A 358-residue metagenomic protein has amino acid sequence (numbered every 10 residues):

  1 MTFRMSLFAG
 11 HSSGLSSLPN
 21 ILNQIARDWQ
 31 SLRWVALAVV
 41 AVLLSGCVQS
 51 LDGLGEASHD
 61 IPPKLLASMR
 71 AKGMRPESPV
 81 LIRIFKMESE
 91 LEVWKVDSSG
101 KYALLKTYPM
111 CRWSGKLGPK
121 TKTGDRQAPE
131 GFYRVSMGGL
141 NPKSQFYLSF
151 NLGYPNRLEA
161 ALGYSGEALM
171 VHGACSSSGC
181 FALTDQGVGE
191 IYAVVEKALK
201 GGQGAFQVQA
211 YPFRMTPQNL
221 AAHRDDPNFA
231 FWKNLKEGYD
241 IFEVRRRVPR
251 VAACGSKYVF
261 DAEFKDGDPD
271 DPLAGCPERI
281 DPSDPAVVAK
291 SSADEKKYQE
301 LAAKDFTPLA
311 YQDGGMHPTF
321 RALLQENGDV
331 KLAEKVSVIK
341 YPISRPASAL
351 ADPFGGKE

Functional and structural regions predicted by a protein language model:
F8-G14, L18-A36: Bacterial N-terminal signal peptides that target proteins for export
L43-G46: C-terminal motif of bacterial Sec signal peptides marking the signal peptidase cleavage site
V48-S50: Bacterial signal peptide processing site
D52-P62: Short, low-complexity, disordered segments immediately C-terminal to signal peptides in bacterial exported proteins
P63-L81, V93-K95, R112-T123, E130-S136 (+2 more regions): N-terminal post-signal-peptidase region of extra-cytosolic proteins
D97-W113: Short Gly/aromatic-enriched secondary-structure transition segments
G124-C276, P282: Exported/periplasmic cell-wall-interacting domains
T216-E358: Low-complexity, Gly/Ser/Thr/Pro-rich intrinsically disordered linker/tail segments
